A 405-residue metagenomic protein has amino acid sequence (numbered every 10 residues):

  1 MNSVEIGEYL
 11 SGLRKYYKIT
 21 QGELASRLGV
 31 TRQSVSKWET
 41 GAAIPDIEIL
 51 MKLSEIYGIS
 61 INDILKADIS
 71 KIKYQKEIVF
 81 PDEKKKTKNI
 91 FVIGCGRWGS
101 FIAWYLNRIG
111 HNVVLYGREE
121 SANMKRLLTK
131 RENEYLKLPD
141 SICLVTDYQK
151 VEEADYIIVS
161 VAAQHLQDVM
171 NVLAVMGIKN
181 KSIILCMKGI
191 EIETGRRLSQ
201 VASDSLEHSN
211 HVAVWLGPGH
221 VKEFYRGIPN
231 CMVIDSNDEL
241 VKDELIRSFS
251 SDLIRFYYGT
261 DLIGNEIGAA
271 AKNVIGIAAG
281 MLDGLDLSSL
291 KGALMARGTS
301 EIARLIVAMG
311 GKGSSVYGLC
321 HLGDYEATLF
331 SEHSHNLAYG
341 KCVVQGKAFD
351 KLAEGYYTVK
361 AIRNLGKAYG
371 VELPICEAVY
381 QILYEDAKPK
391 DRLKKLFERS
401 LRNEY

Functional and structural regions predicted by a protein language model:
M1-Y16: A short, Lys/Arg-rich alpha-helix, primarily the initiator
K18-K37, K52: Short alpha-helical DNA-recognition segment
E48-D63: DNA major-groove recognition helix of helix-turn-helix/homeodomain DNA-binding modules
K76-D140, T146: NAD(P)+-binding Rossmann beta1-loop-alpha1 motif at the extreme N-terminus of oxidoreductases
L138, Q149-G227, L245-R247: Rossmann-like NAD(P)(H) cofactor-binding subdomain of soluble oxidoreductases
H165, M176, V201, S205-N210 (+1 more regions): Internal alpha-helical scaffold of NAD(P)-dependent oxidoreductase catalytic cores
A279-G280, V307-Y405: NAD(P)-dependent Rossmann-like dehydrogenase/reductase catalytic/cofactor-binding core
